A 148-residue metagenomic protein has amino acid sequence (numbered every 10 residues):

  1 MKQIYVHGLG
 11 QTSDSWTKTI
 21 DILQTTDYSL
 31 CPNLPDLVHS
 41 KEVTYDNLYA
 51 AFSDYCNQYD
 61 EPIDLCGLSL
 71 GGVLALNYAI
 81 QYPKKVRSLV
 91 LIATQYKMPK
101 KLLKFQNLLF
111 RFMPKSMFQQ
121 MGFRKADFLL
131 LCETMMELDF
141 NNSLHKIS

Functional and structural regions predicted by a protein language model:
Y5-G8, C31: Structural cue for short, hydrophobic secondary-structure segments
G8-Q11, S69: Active-site glycine-rich loops that stabilize anionic/oxyanionic intermediates across multiple enzyme folds
G10-K18: Serine-hydrolase catalytic-loop signature spanning alpha/beta hydrolases and amidase-signature enzymes
T17-D21, Y28-D64: Active-site loop/oxyanion-hole signature of alpha/beta-hydrolase fold enzymes
Y45, I80-Q81, V86-S116: Flexible "cap/lid" loop of the alpha/beta hydrolase fold
L65-G67, I92: Short beta-strand immediately N-terminal to the catalytic nucleophile in serine-hydrolase-like folds
G67-G71, A75: Gly/Ala-rich beta-loop-alpha elbow adjacent to hydrolase catalytic centers
E133-S148: Conserved serine/cysteine hydrolase catalytic core
